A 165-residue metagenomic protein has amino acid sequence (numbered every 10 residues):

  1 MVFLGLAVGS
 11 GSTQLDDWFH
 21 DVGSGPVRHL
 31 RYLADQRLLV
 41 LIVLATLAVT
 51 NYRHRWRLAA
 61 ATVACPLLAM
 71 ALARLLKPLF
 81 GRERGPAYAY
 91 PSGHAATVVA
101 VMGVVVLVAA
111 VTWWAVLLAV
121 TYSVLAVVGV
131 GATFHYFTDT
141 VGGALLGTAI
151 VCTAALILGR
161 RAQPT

Functional and structural regions predicted by a protein language model:
M1-G5, A64-A69, L118-S123: Alpha-helical transmembrane segments
M1-I42, K77-R84: N-terminal transmembrane-helix/juxtamembrane module of multi-pass inner/ER membrane proteins
G9, D35-L38, P66, M70 (+1 more regions): Transmembrane alpha-helical core positions of polytopic small-molecule transporters
T13-L15, V27, V49-W114: Membrane-interface loops
Y32-R53, A109: Hydrophobic alpha-helical transmembrane segments
L33, R37-L41, A59-T62, W114-L117: Alpha-helical transmembrane segments
V43-A45, T62-A64, G142-L146: Hydrophobic core segments of alpha-helical transmembrane domains in multi-pass membrane proteins
R82-T165: Membrane-embedded catalytic cores of phosphoryl/pyrophosphoryl-handling enzymes
